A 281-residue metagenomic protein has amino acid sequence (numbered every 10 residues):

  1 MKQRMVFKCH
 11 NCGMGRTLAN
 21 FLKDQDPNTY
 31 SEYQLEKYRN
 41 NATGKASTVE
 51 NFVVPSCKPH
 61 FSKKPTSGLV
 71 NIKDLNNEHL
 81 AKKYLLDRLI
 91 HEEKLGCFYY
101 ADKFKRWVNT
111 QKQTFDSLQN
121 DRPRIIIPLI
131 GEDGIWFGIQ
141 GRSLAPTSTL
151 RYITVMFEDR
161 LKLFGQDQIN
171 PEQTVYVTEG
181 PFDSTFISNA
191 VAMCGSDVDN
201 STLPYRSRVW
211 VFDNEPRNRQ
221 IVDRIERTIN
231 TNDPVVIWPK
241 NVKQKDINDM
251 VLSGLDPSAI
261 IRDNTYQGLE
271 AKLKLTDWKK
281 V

Functional and structural regions predicted by a protein language model:
M1-D24, K112-D121: N-terminal single-stranded DNA-binding subdomain of primase/primase-helicase replication proteins
M1-M5, N11, S47-N51, P55 (+1 more regions): Short intrinsically disordered, low-complexity coil segments enriched in acidic
V6, K63-T66, Q244: Residue-level signal for cytosolic alpha-helical hairpin/rod architecture
K8-G13, T17-L18, T149, E172-V175 (+1 more regions): TOPRIM fold recognition
N11-G13, P65-N71, S143: A short beta-strand motif that forms part of the nucleic acid-binding face of small beta-barrel RNA-binding folds
T17-F21, K94, Q140-R142: Short amphipathic beta-strand/extended segments with alternating polar/hydrophobic composition
D24-I125, I130-D133, I169, D263-V281: TOPRIM metal-binding catalytic domain and adjacent DNA-binding surface shared by DnaG-type primases
W107-S207, I221-V222: Phosphate-handling DNA/RNA-contact segment within nucleic-acid enzymes
